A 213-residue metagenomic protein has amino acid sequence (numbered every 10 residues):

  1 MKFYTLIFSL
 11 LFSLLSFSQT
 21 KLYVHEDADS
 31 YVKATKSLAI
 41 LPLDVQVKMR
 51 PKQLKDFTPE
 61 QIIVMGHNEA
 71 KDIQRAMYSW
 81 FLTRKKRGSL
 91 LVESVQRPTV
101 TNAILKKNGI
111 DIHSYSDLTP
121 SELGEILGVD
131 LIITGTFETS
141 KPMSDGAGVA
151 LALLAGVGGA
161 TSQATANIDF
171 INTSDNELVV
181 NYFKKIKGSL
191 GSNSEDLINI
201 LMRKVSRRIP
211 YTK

Functional and structural regions predicted by a protein language model:
M1-K21: Bacterial Sec-dependent N-terminal signal peptides
F3, R97, F137-S140: Histidine- and/or cysteine-centered catalytic micro-motif in compact active-site loops
I7, L15, L151-L154, Y211: Short, aromatic- and cysteine-enriched interfacial helices/patches that mediate contacts at lipid membranes
Q19-M49, K85, I126, F137-G148 (+1 more regions): C-terminal/domain-edge helix-coil "capping" segments
D44-Q46, R50-T134, T173-K184, K204 (+1 more regions): N-terminal segment of the mature soluble domain
K55, A147-L153: "Short basic amphipathic alpha-helical interaction patches in structured regions
P120-E122, A152-V157: Short, P/G- and charge-enriched loop/turn segments at secondary-structure junctions
